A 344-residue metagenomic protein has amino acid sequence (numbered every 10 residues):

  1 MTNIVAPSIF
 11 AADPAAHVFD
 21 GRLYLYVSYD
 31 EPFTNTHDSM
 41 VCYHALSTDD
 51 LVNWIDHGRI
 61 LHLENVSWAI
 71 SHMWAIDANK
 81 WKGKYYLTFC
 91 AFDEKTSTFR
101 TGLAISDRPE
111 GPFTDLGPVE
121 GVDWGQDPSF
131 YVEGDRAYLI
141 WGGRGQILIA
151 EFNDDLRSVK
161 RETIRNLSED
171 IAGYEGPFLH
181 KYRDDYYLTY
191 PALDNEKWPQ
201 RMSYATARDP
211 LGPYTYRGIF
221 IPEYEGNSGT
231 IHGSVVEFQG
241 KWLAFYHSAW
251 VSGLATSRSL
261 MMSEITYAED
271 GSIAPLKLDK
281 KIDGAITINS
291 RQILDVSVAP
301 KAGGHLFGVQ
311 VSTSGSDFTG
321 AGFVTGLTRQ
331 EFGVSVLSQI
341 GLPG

Functional and structural regions predicted by a protein language model:
M1-A302, G308, S312, D317 (+1 more regions): Carbohydrate-active catalytic/glycan-binding domains of CAZyme proteins, especially the secreted or lumenal ectodomains
E225-N227, S316-G344: Extracellular carbohydrate recognition and processing domains and analogous Trp-centered ligand-binding platforms
